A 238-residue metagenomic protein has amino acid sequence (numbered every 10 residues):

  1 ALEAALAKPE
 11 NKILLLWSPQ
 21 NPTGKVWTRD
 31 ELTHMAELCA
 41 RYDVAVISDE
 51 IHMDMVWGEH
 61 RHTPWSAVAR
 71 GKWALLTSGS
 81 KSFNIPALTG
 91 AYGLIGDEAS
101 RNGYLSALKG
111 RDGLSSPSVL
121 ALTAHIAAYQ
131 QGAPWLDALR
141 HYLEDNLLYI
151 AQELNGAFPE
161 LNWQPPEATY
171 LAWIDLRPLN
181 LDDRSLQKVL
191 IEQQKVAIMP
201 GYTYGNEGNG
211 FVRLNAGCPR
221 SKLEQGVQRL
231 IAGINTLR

Functional and structural regions predicted by a protein language model:
A1-W57: Active-site phosphate-binding strand-loop segment of PLP-dependent enzymes
E3-A7, V189-I198, Y204-R238: PLP-dependent enzyme catalytic core of the Aspartate aminotransferase-like
A67-G103: Active-site PLP attachment segment
T89, S116-L139: Structural motif of enzymes handling amino- and sulfur-group chemistry
I95-A121: Active-site C-terminal subdomain of aminotransferase-like
Y104-R111, A128-A151, L179, D183: Structural signature of PLP-dependent enzymes
L122, I126, H141-A151, W163-L176: Conserved glycine-rich beta-strand-loop-beta hairpin in the small C-terminal domain of fold type I
A151, E160-W163, A197-Y202: A short linear hydrophobic-aromatic micro-motif
